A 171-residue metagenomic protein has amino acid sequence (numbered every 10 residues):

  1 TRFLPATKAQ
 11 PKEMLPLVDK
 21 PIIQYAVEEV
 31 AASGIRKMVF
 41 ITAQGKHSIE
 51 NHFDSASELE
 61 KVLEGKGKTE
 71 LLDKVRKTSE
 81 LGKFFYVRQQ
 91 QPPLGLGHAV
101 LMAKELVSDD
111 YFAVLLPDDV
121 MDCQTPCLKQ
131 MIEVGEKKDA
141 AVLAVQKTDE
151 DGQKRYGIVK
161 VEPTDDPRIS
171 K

Functional and structural regions predicted by a protein language model:
T1-T69, F84, Q89-Q91, T125-Q130: N-terminal glycine-rich phosphate-binding loop and ensuing alpha1 helix
L59-V62, T69-D166: Conserved beta-loop-beta/alpha segment of the NTase-like Rossmann-fold superfamily that binds/positions NTPs
S170-K171: Conserved FAD/dinucleotide-binding core of flavoprotein oxidoreductases
